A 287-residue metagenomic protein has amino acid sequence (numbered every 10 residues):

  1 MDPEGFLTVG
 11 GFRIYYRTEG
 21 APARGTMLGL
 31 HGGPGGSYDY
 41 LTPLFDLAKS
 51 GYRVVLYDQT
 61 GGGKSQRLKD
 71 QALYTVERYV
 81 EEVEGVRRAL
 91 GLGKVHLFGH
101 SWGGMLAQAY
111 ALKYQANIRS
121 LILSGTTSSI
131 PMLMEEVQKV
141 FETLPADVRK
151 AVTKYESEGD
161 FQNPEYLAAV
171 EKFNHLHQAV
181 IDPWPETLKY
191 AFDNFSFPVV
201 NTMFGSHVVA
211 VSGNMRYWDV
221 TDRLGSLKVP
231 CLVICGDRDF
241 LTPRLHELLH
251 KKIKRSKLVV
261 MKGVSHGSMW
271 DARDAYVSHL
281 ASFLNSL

Functional and structural regions predicted by a protein language model:
F12-L68, A72: Conserved HGGG/HGGXW glycine-rich cap/lid loop of the alpha/beta-hydrolase fold
P34-G35, Q59-G63, G103, S128 (+1 more regions): Alpha/beta-hydrolase active-site loop signature
L56-W102: Active-site loop/oxyanion-hole signature of alpha/beta-hydrolase fold enzymes
G93-E136: Conserved hydrolase catalytic core segment
L121-D160: Flexible "cap/lid" loop of the alpha/beta hydrolase fold
D147-V229: Alpha/beta-hydrolase
T221-V264: Conserved loop-alpha-helix segment in the C-terminal half of the alpha/beta-hydrolase fold that carries the catalytic
S256-L287: Catalytic active-site module of serine/aspartate enzymes centered on a nucleophile-bearing elbow/loop
